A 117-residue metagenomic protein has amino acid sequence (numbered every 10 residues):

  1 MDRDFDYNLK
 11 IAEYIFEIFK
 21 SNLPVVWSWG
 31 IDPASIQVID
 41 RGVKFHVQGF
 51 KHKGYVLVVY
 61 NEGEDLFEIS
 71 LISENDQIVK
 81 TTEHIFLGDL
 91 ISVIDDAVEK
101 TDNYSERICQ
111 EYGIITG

Functional and structural regions predicted by a protein language model:
M1-Y7, D76-G117: Mixed-charge, Lys/Arg-enriched low-complexity segments
D2-F50: Negatively charged, low-complexity tracts enriched in Asp/Glu with abundant Ser/Thr
S21, S28, S35, S70-S73 (+2 more regions): Generic serine detector
H52-I85: Intrinsically disordered, low-complexity regulatory segments enriched in Ser/Thr/Pro and charged residues
